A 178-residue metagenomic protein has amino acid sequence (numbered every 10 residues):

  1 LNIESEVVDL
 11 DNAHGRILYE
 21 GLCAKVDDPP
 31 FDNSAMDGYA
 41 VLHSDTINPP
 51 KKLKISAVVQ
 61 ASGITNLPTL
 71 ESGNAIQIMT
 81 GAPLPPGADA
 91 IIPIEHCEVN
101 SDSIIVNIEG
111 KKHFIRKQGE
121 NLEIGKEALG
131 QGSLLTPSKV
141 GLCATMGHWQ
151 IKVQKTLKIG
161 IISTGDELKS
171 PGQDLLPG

Functional and structural regions predicted by a protein language model:
L1-L53, Q77, D102: Short, low-complexity N-terminal leaders and the immediately following helix N-cap/first helix
Y39-G178: Short, glycine/charged-enriched hinge/interface segments at domain edges or termini
